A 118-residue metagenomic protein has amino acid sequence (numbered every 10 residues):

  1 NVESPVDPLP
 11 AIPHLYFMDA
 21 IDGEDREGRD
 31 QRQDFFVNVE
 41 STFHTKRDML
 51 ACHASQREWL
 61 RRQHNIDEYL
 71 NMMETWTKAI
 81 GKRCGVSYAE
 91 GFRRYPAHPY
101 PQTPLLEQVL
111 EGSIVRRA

Functional and structural regions predicted by a protein language model:
N1-A118: Metal-dependent de-N-acetylase/amidase catalytic core
